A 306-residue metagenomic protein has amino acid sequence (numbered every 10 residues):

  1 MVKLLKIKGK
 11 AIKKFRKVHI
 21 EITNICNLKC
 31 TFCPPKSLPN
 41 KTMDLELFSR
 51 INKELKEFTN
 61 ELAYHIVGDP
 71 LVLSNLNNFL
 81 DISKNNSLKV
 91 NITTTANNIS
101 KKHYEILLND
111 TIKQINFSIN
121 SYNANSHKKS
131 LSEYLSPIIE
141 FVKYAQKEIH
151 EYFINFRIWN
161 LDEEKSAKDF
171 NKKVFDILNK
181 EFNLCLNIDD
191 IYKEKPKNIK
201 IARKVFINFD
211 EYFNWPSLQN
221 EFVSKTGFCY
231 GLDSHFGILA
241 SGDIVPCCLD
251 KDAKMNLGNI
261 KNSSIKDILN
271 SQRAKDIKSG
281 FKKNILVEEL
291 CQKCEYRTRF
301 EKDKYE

Functional and structural regions predicted by a protein language model:
M1-I115, N125-S136, E301-K304: Conserved alpha-helical substructure of the radical SAM core
V2-G9, K13-K14, D243-E306: Flexible mid-to-C-terminal extensions adjoining Fe-S/redox cofactors in radical SAM and related proteins
I20, N24-N27, V223, I285-E288: Processing junctions and N-termini across compartments
C26, C30-C33, C229, C247-C248 (+1 more regions): Short cysteine clusters
I66, G231-D233, S264: A conserved catalytic-core signature of glycosyltransferases
L73-Q219: Conserved AdoMet/S-adenosylmethionine-binding subsite of the radical SAM
P216-G231: Short, basic/aromatic recognition patches
I238-L239: Short, acidic, Ser/Thr-enriched surface-loop or helix-capping motifs
